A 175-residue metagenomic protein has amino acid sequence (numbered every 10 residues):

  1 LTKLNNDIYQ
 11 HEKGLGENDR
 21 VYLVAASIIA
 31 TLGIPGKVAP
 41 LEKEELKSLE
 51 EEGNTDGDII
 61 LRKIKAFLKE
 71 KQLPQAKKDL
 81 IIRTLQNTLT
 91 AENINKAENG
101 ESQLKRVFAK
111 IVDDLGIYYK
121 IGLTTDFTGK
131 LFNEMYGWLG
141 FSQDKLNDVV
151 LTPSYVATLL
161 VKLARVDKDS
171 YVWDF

Functional and structural regions predicted by a protein language model:
L1-L49: Accessory nucleic-acid engagement/destabilization modules that flank
G16, E70-P74, P153: Generic structural signal for alpha-helix starts
D19-S27, K110, D126, K130 (+2 more regions): Amphipathic alpha-helical interaction segments
I29, G33-G140: Long recognition/docking surfaces used for binding and targeting
S142-L146: Active-site-adjacent structural elements in folded domains
N147, T152-F175: Conserved S-adenosyl-L-methionine
